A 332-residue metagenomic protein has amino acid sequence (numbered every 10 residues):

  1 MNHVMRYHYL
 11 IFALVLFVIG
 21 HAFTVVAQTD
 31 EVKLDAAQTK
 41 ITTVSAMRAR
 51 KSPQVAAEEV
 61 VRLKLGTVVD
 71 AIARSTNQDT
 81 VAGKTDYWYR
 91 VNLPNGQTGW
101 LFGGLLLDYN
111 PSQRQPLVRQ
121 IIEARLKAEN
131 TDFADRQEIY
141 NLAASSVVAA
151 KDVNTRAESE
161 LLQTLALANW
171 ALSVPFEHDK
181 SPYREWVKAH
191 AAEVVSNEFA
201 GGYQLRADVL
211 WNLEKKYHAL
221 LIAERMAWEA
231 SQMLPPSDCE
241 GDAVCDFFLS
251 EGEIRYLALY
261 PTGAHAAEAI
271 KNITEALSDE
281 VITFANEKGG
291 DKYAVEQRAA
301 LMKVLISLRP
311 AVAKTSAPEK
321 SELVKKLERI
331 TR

Functional and structural regions predicted by a protein language model:
N2-F12: Bacterial N-terminal signal peptides that target proteins for export
I11-H21: Bacterial N-terminal signal peptides
A22-T29: Boundary at the C-terminal end of the N-terminal hydrophobic targeting segment
T29-A82, I122-N130, L142: Beta-loop motif signature
T29-K33, G83-D135, L142, K188-A189: Boundary regions of SH3-family modules and the immediately adjacent low-complexity/disordered segments in eukaryotic
V55-A57, N77, S145-E158, S181 (+4 more regions): Short solvent-exposed coil/turn linkers within tandem alpha-helical repeat scaffolds
P116-K127, Q137, N141-V194, H218-S237 (+1 more regions): Amphipathic alpha-helical repeat scaffolds of TPR domains
L172-A207, Q232-S250, D279-R309: Short coil/linker segments at helix-helix boundaries
